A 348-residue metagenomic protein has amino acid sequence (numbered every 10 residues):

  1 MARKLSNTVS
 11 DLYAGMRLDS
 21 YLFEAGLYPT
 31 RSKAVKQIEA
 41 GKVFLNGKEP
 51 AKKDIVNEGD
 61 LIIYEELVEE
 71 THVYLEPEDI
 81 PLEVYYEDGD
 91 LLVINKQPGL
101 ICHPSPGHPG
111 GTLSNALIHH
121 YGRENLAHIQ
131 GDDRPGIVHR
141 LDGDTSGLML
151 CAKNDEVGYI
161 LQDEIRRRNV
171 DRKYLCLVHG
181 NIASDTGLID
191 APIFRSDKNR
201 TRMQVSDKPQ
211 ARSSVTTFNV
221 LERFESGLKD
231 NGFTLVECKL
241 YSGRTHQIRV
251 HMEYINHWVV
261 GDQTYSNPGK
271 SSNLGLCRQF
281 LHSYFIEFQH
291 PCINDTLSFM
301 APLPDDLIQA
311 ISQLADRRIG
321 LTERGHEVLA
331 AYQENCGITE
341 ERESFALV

Functional and structural regions predicted by a protein language model:
M1-V348: RNA pseudouridine synthases
